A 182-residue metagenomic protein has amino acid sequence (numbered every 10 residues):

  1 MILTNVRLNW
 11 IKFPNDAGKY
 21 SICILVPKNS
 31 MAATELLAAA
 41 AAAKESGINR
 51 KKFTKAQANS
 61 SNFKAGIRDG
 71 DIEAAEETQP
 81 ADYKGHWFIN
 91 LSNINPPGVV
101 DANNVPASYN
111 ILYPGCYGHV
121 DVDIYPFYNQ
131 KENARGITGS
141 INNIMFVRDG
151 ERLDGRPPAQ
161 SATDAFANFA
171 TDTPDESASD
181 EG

Functional and structural regions predicted by a protein language model:
M1-F88: OB-fold ssDNA-binding interfaces and closely related basic DNA-contact patches used across DNA replication/repair
M1-I2, E151-G182: Acidic, gly/ser/pro-rich intrinsically disordered tails
K19-S21, K84-H86, G115-H119, G136-I141: Extracellular structured ligand-interaction cores
C23-L25, N90, D121-D123, M145: Residue-level recognition of well-ordered beta-strand positions that form the cores of beta-sheet-rich folds across
K28, I124-Y128, R148: Beta-strand elements of well-folded, non-transmembrane domains
F88-A107: Beta-strand/loop nucleic-acid-binding surfaces
D101-G118, Y125-I137: Exposed beta-sheet edge/beta-hairpin loop segments within beta-rich domains
K131-E151: OB-fold/S1-family single-stranded nucleic acid-binding modules
